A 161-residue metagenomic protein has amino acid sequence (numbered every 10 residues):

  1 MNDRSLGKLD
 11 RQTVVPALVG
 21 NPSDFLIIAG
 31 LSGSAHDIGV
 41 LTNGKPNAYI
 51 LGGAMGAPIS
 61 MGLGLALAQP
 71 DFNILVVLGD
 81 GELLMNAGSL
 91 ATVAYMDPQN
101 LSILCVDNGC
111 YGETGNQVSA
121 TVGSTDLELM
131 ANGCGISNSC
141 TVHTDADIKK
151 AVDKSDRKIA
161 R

Functional and structural regions predicted by a protein language model:
M1-N2: Helix-loop-helix hairpins and the membrane-proximal interhelical loops of multi-pass alpha-helical transport proteins
G7-P16, N21, V40-R161: Thiamine diphosphate
F25-G44: Acidic-glycine-rich active-site phosphate/pyrophosphate-binding loop
